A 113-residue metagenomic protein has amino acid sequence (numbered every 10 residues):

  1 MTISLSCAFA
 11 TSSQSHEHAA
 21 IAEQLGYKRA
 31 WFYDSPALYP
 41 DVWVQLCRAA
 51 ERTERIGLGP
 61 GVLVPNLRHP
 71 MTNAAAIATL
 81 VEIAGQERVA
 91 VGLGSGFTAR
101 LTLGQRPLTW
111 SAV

Functional and structural regions predicted by a protein language model:
M1-G61: N-terminal beta1-alpha1-beta2 module of alpha/beta enzyme domains
T2-A8, L67-V113: Flexible, glycine-rich active-site loops centered on histidine and acidic residues that chelate a metal or position
A37-D41, P65-T72: Generic, well-ordered alpha-helical segments
P60-V62, V91-G92: A short, structured active-site edge motif that brings together acidic residues
